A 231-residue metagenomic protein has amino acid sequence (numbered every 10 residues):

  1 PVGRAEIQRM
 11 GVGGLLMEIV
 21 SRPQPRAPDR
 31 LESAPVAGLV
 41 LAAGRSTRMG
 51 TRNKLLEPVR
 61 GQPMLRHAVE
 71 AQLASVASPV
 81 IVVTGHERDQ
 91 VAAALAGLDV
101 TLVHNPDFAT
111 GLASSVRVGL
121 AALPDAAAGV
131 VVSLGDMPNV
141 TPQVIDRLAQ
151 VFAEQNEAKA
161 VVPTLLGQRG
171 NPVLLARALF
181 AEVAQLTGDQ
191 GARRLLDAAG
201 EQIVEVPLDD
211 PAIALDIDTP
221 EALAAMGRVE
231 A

Functional and structural regions predicted by a protein language model:
P1-G11, L15: Extreme N-terminal basic, low-complexity initiation segments that serve as generic localization/processing leaders
L16-P35, A181, T187-A231: Conserved alpha/beta core of the MobA/IspD/sugar-nucleotide pyrophosphorylase nucleotidyltransferase superfamily
R30-G85: N-terminal glycine-rich phosphate-binding loop and ensuing alpha1 helix
P58, N139, L174, E205 (+1 more regions): Short aromatic/basic micro-patch
R60, T101-D107, V206-P207: Short beta->alpha connector loops at strand-helix junctions that form conserved, small/polar/Pro-enriched
A77-T101: Acidic donor-binding segment of Leloir-type glycosyltransferases
N105, A109-R177, A181-A184: Conserved beta-loop-beta/alpha segment of the NTase-like Rossmann-fold superfamily that binds/positions NTPs
